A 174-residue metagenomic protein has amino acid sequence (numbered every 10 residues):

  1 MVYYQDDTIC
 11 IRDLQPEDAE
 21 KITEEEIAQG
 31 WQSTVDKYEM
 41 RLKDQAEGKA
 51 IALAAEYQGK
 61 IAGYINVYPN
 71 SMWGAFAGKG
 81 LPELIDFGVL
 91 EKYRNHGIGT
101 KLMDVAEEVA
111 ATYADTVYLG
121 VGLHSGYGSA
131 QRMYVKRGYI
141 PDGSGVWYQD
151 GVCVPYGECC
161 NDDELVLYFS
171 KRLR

Functional and structural regions predicted by a protein language model:
V2-I9, D13-E20, E24-D86, L90 (+2 more regions): Acetyl-CoA-dependent GNAT
A50, D162-Y168: Short hydrophobic/aromatic beta-strand or adjacent loop that forms the aromatic wall/cage of a ligand/substrate-binding
A77-G80, C160-E164: Short coil/turn motifs at beta-sheet boundaries
F87-R94, G122-H124: A short, internal acetyl-CoA/4′-phosphopantetheine-binding micro-motif in the GNAT/acyltransferase core
V89, N95-E108, R132, K136: Conserved acetyl-CoA-binding loop-helix of GNAT-fold acetyltransferases
T100, H124-V146, G151-G157, D162: Conserved active-site alpha-helix within GNAT-family acetyltransferase domains
A110-L123: Conserved GNAT acetyl-CoA-binding A-motif
